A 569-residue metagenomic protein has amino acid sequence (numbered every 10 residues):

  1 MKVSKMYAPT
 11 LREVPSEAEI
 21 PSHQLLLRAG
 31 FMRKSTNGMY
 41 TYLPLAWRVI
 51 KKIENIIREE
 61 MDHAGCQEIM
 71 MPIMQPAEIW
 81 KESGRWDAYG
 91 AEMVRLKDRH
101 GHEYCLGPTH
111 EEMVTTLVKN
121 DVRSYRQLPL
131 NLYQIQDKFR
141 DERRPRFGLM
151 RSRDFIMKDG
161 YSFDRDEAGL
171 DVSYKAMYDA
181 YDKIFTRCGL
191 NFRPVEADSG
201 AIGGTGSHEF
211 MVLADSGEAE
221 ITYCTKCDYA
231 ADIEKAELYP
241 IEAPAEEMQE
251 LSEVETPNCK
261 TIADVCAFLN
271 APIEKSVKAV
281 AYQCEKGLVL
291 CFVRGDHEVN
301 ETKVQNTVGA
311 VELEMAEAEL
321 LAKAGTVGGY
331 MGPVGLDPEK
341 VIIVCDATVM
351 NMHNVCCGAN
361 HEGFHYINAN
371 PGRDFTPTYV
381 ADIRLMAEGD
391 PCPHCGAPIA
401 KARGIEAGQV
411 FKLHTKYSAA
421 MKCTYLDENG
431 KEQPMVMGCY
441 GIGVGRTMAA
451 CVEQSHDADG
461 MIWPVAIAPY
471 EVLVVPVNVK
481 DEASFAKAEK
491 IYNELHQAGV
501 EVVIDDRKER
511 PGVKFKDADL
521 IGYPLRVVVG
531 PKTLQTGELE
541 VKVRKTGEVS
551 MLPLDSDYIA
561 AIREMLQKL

Functional and structural regions predicted by a protein language model:
M1-L569: NTP/phosphate- and nucleic-acid-binding module
